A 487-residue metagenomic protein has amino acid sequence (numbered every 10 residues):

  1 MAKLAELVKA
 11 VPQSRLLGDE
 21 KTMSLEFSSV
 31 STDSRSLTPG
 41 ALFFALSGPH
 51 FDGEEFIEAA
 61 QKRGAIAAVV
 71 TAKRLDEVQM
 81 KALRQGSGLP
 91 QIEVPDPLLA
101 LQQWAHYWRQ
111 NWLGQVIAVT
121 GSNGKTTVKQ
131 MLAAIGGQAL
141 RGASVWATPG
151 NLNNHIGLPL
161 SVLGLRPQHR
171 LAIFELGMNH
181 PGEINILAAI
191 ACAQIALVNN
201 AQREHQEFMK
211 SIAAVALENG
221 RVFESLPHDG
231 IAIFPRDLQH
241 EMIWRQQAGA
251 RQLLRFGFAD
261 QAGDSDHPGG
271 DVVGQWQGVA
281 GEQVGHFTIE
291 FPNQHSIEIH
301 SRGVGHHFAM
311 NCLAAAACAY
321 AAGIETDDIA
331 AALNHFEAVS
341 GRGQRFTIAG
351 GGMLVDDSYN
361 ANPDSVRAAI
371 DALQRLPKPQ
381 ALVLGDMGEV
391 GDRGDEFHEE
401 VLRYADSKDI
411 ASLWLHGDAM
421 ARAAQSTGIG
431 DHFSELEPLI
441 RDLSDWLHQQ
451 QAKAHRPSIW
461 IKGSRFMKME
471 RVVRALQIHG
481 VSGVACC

Functional and structural regions predicted by a protein language model:
M1-L16, S36-L42, D52-E58, S87-L89 (+11 more regions): ATP-dependent carboxylate-amine ligase
A2-T120, T127-A133, G137-Q138, I156 (+4 more regions): Short, basic phosphate-binding NTP loop
L7, A41, A60, W104 (+14 more regions): Residue-level signal for inorganic ion chemistry
K21-M23, G164-L165, I173-E204, E241-E298 (+1 more regions): Extended acidic/charged loop-beta regions that coordinate divalent cations and stabilize anionic phosphate/carboxylate
S29-S31, I66-T71, I231-P235, Q252-G257 (+1 more regions): Short, hydrophobic beta-strand segments that form beta-sheet elements in well-ordered domains
V70-E77, R236-H240, F258-Q261, H416-A421 (+1 more regions): Short, polar loop motifs at secondary-structure junctions
E93, L99-R236, H240-A250, D445 (+2 more regions): Phosphate-binding loop of NTP-binding sites
